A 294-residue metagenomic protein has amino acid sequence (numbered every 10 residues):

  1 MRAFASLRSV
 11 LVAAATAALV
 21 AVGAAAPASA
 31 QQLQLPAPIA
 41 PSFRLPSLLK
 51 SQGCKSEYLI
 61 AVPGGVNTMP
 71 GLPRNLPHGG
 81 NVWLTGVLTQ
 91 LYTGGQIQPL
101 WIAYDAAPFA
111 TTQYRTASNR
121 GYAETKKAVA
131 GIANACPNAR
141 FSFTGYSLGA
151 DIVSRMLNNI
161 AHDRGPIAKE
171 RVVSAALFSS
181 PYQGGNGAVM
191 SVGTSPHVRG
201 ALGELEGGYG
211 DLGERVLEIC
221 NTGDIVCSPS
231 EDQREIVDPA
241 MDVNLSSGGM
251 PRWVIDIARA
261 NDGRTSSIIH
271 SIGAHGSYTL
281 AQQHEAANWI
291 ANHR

Functional and structural regions predicted by a protein language model:
M1-Q31: Secretory targeting and sorting signals
F4-S6, A25, A40-S42, P99-W101 (+1 more regions): Intrinsically disordered, low-complexity sequence elements enriched in Ser/Thr/Gly/Pro
L35-Q52, A61-V62, V66-A103, A107-P108 (+3 more regions): Surface cap/lid and interfacial helix-loop subdomains adjacent to catalytic sites that gate substrate access
S56-E57: Alpha/beta-hydrolase fold active-site loops
T111: A short glycine/serine-rich beta->alpha loop
A135-Y146: Alpha/beta-hydrolase fold nucleophile elbow
T144-L157: Gly/Ala-rich beta-loop-alpha elbow adjacent to hydrolase catalytic centers
